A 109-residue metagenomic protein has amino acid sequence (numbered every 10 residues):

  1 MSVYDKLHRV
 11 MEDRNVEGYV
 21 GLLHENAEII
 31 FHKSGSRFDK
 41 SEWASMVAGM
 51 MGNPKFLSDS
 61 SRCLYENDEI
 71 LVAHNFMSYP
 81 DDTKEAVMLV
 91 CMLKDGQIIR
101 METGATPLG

Functional and structural regions predicted by a protein language model:
S2-R9, L23-G35: Short, solvent-exposed secondary-structure junction/capping segments
S2-V3, R9-V10, S41, Q97-I99: Terminal "cap-and-tail" regions of soluble proteins that handle hydrophobic small molecules
R14-G18: Short helix-adjacent coil turns
G21-L22, M92: Conserved catalytic core of Hanks-type protein kinase domains
I30, A44-G109: A beta-strand edge to alpha-helix "cap/lid" segment located at domain peripheries
S36-S45: Short beta-edge strand/loop motif at the mouth of beta-sheet-based domains
